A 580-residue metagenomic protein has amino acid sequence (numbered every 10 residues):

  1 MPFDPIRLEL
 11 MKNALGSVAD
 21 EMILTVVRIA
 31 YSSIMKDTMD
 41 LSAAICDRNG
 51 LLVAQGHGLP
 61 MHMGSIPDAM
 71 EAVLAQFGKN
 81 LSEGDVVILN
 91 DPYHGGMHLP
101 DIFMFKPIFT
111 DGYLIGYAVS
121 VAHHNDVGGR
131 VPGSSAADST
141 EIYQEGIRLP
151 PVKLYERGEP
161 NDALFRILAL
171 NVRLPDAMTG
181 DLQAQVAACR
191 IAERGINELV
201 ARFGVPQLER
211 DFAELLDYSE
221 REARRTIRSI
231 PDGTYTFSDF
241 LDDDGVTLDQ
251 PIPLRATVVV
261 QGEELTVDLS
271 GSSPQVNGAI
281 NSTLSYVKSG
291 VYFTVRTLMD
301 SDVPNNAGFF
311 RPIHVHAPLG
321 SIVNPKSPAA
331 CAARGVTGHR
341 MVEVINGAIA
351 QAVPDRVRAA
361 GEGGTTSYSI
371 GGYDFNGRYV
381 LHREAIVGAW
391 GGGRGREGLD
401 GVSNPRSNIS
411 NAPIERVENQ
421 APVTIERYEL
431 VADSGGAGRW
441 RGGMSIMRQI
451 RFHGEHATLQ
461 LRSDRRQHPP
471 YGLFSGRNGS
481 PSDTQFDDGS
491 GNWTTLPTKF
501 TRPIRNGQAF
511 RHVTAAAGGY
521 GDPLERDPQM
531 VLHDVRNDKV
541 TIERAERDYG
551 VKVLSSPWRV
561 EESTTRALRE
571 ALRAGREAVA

Functional and structural regions predicted by a protein language model:
M1-E83, I88-T266, S270-A580: Glycine/proline-enriched, intrinsically flexible loops and inter-domain linkers
